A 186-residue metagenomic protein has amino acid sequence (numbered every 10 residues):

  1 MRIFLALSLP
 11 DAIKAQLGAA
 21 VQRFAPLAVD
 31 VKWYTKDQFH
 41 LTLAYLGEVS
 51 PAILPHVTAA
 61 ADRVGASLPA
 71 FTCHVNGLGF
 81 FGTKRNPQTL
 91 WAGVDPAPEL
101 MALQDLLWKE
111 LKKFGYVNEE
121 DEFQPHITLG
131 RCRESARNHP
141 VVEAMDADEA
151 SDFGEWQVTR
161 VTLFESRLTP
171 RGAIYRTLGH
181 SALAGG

Functional and structural regions predicted by a protein language model:
M1-G186: Histidine-dependent nucleotide/RNA phosphoesterase domain, centered on the 2H-phosphoesterase fold with its duplicated
